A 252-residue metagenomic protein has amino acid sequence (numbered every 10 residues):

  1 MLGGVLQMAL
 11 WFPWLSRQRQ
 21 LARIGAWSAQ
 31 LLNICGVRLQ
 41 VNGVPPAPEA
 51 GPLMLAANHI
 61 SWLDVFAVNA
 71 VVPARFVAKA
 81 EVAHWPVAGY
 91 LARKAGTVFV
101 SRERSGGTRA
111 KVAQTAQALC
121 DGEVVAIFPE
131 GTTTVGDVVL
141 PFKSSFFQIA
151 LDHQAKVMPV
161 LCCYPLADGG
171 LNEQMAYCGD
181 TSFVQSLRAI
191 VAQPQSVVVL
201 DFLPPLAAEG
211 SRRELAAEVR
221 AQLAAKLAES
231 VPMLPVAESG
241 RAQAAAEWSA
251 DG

Functional and structural regions predicted by a protein language model:
M1-Q40, Y90-A95, Q193: A transmembrane-helix-recognition feature enriched in membrane-embedded lipid enzymes and envelope glyco-/phospholipid
I24-A80, L91-A92, V135: Conserved H-X4-D acyltransferase segment
C35-N42, T108-R109, T181-V184: Short gly/ser/thr-rich secondary-structure transition/capping motifs
P52-M54, T97, V124-F128, K156: Residue-level preference for the first positions of well-ordered beta-strands
W62-L119, E123: Membrane-embedded segments
K79, V100, F128, V160-C163: Generic beta-sheet signal
V87-Y90, D137-E218, E229-G240: A cross-family acyltransferase "interaction/gating" segment
A118-F147: Catalytic-site beta-strand/loop segments enriched in glycine and acidic/polar residues
